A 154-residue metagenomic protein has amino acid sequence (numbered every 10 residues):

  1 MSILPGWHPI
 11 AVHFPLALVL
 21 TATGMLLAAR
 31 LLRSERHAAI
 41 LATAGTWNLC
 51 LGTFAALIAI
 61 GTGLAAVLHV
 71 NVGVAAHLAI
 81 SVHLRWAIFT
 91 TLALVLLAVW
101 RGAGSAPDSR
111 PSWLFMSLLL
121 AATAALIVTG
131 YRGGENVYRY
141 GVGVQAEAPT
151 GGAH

Functional and structural regions predicted by a protein language model:
M1-H154: Polytopic transmembrane helical bundles with strong interfacial aromatic enrichment
